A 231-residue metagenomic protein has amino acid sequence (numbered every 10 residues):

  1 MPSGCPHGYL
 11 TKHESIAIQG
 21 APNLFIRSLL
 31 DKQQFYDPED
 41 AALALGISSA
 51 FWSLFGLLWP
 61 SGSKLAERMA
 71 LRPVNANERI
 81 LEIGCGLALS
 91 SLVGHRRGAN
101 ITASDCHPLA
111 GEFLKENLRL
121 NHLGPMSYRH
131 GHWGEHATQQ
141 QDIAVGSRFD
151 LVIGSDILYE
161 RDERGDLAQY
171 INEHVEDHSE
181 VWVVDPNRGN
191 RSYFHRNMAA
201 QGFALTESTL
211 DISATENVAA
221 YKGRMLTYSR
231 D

Functional and structural regions predicted by a protein language model:
M1-D231: S-adenosylmethionine-dependent methyltransferases
